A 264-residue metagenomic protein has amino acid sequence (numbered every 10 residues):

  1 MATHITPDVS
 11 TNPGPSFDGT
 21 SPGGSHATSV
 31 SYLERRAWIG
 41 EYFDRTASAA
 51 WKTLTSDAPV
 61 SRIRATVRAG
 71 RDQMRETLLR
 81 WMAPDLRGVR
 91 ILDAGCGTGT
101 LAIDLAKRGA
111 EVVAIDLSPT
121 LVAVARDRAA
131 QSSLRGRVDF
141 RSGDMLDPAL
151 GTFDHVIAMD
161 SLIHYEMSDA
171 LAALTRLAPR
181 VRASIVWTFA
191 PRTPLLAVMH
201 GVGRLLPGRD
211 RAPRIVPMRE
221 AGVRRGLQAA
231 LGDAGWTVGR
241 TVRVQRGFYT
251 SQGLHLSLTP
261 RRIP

Functional and structural regions predicted by a protein language model:
A2-D57: N-terminal, positively charged/glycine-rich alpha-helical extensions of SAM-dependent methyltransferases
R68-R87: Conserved alpha-helix/loop element of class I SAM-dependent methyltransferases that forms part of the SAM/SAH-binding
L92, T100-S142: Class I SAM-dependent methyltransferase SAM/SAH-binding core
G97: Conserved glycine-rich SAM-binding loop
I157: A conserved beta-strand element that flanks and buttresses the S-adenosyl-L-methionine
Y165-R176: A short, conserved alpha-helix within the catalytic core of class I
R182-A190: Conserved beta-strand signature within the Rossmann-like core of class I S-adenosyl-L-methionine
R214-G232: Short alpha-helix
